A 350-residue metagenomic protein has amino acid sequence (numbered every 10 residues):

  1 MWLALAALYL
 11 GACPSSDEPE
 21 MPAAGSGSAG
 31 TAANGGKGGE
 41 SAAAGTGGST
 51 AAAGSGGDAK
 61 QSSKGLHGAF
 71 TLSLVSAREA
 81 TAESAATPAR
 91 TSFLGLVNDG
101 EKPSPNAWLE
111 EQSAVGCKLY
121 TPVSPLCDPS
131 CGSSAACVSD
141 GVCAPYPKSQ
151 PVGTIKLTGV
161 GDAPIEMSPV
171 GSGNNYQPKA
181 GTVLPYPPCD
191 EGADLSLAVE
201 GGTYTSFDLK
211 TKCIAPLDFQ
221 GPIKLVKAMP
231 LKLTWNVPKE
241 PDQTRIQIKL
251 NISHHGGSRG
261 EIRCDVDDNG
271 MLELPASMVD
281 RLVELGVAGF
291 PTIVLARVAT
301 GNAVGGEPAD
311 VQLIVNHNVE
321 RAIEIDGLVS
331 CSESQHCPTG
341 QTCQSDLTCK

Functional and structural regions predicted by a protein language model:
M1-G11: Sec-dependent bacterial lipoprotein signal peptides
L10-G68: Ser/Thr-rich, Pro/Gly/Ala-heavy low-complexity intrinsically disordered linkers and tails of secreted extracellular
P14-P19, G56-V226, N236-K350: Ser/Thr/Pro- and often Gln-rich low-complexity regulatory segments of eukaryotic transcriptional regulators
M229-L233: Structural beta-strand segments of beta-rich domains
